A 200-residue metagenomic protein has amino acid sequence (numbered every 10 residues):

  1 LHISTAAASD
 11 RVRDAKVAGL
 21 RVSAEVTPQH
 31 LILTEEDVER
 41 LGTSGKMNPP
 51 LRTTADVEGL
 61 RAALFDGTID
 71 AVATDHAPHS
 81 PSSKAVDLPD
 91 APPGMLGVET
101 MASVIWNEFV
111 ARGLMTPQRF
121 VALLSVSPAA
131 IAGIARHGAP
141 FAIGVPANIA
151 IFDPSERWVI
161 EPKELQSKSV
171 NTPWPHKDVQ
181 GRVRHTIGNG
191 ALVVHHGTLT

Functional and structural regions predicted by a protein language model:
L1-V72: Histidine/acidic residue-rich metal-binding segments in metalloenzymes
S4, T27, A77-H79, R157: Catalytic metal-binding/acid-base residues of hydrolase active sites
S9-R13, R61, F65, A102-N107 (+3 more regions): Predominant activation on well-ordered alpha-helical scaffold segments within soluble catalytic domains
S44, D70-V72, A77-S155: His/Asp/Glu-enriched, well-ordered alpha-helical/loop segment that forms or immediately abuts the divalent-metal
G45-A55, P92-L96, P173-D178: A short acidic, glycine-rich active-site loop that binds or catalyzes chemistry on phosphate/adenosine moieties
L64, R119-L123, N171-P173, H195: Active-site "cap" helix and flanking loop/linker of ATP-utilizing ligase/carboxylase catalytic domains
D87-D90, I143-T198: C-terminal cap of metal-dependent C-N hydrolases
